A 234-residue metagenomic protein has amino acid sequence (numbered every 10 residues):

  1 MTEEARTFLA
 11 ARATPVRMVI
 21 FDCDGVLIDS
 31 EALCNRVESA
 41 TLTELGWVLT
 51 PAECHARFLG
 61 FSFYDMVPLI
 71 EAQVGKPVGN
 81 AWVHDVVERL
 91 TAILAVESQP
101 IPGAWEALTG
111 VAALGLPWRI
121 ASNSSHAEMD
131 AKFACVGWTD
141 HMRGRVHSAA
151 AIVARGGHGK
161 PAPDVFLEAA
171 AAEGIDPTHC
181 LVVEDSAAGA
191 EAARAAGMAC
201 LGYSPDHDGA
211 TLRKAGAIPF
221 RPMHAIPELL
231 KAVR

Functional and structural regions predicted by a protein language model:
T2-L114: N-terminal helical cap/lid subdomain that shapes the substrate entry/recognition surface in HAD-like hydrolases
F8-R12, A225-R234: Short amphipathic alpha-helix with an adjacent loop that forms part of the alpha/beta core around
R12-T14, A113-L116, E173-H179, V233: Glycine-rich phosphate-binding loop signature in dinucleotide/nucleotide-binding domains
V26, L33, H126, A188 (+1 more regions): Conserved Rossmann-like nucleotide-cofactor binding loop
R119, S125-L181, A187, E191 (+1 more regions): Substrate-recognition "cap/lid" segment bordering the active-site pocket of phosphatases
N123, S204-D206, M223: Short secondary-structure boundary segments
G137-A149, T211-K231: Structural recognition of alpha->loop->beta junctions
L181-P219: Acidic, Mg2+-coordinating phosphoryl-transfer loop and its flanking beta/alpha structural elements, shared across
